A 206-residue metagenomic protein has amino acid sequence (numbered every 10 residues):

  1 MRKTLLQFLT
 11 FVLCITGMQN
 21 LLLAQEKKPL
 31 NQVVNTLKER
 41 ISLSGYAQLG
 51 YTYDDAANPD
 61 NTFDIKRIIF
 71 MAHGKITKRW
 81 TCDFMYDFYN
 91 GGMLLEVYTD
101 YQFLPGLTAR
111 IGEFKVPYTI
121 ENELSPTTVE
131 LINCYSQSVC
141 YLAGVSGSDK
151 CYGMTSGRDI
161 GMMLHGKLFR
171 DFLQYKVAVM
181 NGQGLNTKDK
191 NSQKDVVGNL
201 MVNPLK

Functional and structural regions predicted by a protein language model:
M1-R2: N-terminal hydrophobic targeting signals that begin at the initiator methionine
L5, F11, I15, Q19-Q48: N-terminal periplasmic/intermembrane-space "pro-region" immediately following the signal or transit peptide
T10-T16, E130, L200: Residue-level marker of intrinsically disordered, low-complexity segments enriched for small/polar residues
Q32-L185, K190-V197, M201-K206: Outer membrane beta-barrel
